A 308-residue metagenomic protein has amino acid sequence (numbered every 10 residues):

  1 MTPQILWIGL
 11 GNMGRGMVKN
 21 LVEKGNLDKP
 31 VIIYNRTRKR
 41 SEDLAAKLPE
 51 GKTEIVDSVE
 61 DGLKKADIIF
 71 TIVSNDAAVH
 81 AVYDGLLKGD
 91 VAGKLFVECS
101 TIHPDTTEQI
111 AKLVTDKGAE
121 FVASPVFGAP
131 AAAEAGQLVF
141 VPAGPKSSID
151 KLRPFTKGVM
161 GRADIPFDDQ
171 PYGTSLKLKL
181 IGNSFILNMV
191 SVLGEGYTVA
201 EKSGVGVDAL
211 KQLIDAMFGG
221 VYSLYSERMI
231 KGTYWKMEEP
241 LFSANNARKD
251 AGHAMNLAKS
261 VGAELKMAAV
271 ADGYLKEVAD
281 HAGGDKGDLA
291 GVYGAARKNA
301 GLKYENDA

Functional and structural regions predicted by a protein language model:
M1-T71, K94-L95, P130, A163-D164: NAD(P)+-binding Rossmann beta1-loop-alpha1 motif at the extreme N-terminus of oxidoreductases
P3, T101-L187: Rossmann-fold dinucleotide-binding core
M17-L21, R40, I110, F155 (+1 more regions): Hydrophobic residues within alpha-helices that form the first helical element adjacent to the glycine-rich loop
V31, I55, E120-V122, V207 (+1 more regions): Hydrophobic beta-strand scaffold residues
V59-V122: Rossmann-fold NAD(P) dinucleotide-binding segment
P171-A296: Helical "substrate-binding/catalytic lid" subdomain of Rossmann-like NAD(P)-dependent dehydrogenases/reductases
